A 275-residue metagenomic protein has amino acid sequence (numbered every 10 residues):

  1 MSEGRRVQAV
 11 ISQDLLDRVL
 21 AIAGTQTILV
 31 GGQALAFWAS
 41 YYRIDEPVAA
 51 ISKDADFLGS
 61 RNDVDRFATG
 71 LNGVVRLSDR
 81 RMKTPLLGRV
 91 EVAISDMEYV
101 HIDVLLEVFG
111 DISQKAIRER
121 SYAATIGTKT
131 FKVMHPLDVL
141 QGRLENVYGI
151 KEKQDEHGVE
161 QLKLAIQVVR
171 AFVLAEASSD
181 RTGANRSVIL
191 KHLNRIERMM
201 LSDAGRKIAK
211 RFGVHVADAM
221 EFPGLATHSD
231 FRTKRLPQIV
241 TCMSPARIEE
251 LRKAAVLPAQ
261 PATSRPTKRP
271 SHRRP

Functional and structural regions predicted by a protein language model:
M1-P275: Compositionally biased terminal segments of proteins
